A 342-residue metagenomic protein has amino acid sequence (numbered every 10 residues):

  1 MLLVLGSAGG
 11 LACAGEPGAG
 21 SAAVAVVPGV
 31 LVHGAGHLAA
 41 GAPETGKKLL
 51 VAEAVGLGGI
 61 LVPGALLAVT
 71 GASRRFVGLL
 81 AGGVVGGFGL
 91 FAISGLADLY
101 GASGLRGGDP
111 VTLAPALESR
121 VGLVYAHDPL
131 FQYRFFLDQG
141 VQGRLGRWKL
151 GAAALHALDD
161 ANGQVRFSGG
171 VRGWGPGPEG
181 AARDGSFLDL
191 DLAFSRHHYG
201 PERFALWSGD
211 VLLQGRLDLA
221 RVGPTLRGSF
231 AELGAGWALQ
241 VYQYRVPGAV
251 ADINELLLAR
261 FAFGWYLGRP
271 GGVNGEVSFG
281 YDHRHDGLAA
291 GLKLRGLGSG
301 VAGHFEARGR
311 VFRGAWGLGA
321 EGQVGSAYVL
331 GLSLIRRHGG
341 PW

Functional and structural regions predicted by a protein language model:
M1-G9: Bacterial N-terminal signal peptides
G10-A14: Sec/Tat signal peptide C-region and signal peptidase I cleavage site
G15-G236, Q240-E276, G280-G300, H304-R310 (+3 more regions): Hydrophobic alpha-helical membrane segments
G339-W342: Short, charged low-complexity linker/loop segments at the C-terminal edge of domains
